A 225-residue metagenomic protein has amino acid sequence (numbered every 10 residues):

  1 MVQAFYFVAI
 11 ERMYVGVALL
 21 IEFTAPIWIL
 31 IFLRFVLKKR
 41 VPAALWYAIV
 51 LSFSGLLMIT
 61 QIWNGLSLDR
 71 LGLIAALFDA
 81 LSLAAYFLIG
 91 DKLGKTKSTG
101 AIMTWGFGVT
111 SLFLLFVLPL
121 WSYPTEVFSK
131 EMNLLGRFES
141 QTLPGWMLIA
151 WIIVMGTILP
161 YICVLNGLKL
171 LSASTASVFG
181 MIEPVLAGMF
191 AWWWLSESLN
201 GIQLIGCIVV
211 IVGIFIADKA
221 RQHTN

Functional and structural regions predicted by a protein language model:
M1-A18, E22, M58, I153-L171: Specific transmembrane alpha-helical segments of multi-pass solute transporters/efflux pumps, especially DMT/EamA
M1-A4, P26-I31, L57, L81-A84 (+5 more regions): Hydrophobic/small/kink-forming positions within alpha-helical transmembrane segments of polytopic membrane proteins
F7-A25, D69-L81, P144-V154: Structural signature of hydrophobic alpha-helical transmembrane segments
A25-V50, V185-L204: C-terminal transmembrane-helix exit sites in multi-pass transporters
F32, V41-Q61, A80, I202-K219: Hydrophobic transmembrane alpha-helices of multi-pass small-molecule transport proteins
L45-L51, L71-F78, I89-G90, G94-V154: Hydrophobic alpha-helical transmembrane segments of multi-pass integral membrane proteins, especially transporters
G145-M147, M181-N225: C-terminal-most transmembrane helix of multi-pass membrane proteins
